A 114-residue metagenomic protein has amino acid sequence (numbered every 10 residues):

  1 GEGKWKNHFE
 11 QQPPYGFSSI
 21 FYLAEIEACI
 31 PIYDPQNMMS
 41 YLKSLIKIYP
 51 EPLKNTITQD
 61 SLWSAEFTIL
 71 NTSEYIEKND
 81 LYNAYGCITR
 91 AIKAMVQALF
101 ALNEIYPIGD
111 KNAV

Functional and structural regions predicted by a protein language model:
G1-I76: Conserved NTP/Mg2+-binding pocket subregion across the NTase superfamily
Y33, I57, C87-I88, N112: Generic alpha-helix signal with a bias toward terminal, lower-confidence helices and secondary-structure junctions
N55-T58, A98-E104: Short, charged low-complexity intrinsically disordered segments located at boundaries of structured domains
C87-A94, L99: Small-residue-rich helix-loop
E104-V114: Short, charged amphipathic alpha-helical segments flanked by flexible coils
